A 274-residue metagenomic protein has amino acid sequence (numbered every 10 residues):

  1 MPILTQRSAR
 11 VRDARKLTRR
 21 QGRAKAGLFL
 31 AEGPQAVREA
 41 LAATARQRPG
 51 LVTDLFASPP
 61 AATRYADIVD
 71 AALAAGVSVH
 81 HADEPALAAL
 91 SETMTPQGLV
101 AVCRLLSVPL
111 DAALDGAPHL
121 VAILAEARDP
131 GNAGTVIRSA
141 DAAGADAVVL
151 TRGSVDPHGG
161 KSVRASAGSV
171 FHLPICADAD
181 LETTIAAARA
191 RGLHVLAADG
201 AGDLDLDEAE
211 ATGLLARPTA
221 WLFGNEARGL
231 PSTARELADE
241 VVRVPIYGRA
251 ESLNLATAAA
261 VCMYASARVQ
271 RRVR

Functional and structural regions predicted by a protein language model:
M1-E92: N-terminal positively charged helical leader segments and presequences
I3, F29, A125-E126, V149-R152 (+4 more regions): Glycine- and other small-residue-rich loops at beta-strand/loop junctions that grip anionic moieties
G33, D129-T135, L253-A258: Amphipathic alpha-helical repeat scaffolds
P34, P60-A62, A86, L106 (+3 more regions): Short glycine-rich anion-binding loops that position phosphate/pyrophosphate groups of nucleotides and phosphorylated
A74, P85, C103-V108, A113-G202: RNA substrate-binding interface of SAM-dependent RNA methyltransferases
L99, H119-A122, R217-G224: Generic beta-sheet signal
A101, S139-A143, S154-V170, S232-R274: Structured adenosyl-cofactor binding patch, chiefly the S-adenosyl-L-methionine
L196-A250: Active-site/ligand-binding-proximal alpha/beta "capping" segment
